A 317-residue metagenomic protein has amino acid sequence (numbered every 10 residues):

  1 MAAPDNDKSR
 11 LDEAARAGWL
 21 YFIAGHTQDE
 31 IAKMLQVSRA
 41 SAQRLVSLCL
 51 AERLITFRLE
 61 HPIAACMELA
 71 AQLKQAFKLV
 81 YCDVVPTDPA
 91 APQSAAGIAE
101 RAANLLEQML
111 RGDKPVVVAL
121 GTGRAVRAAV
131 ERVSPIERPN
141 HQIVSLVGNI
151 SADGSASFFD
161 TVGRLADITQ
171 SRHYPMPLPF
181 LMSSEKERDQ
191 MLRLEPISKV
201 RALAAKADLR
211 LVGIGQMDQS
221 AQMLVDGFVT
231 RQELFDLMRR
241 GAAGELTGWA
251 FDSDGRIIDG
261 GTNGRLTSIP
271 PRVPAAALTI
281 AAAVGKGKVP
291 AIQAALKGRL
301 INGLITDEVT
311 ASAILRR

Functional and structural regions predicted by a protein language model:
A2-G18, F22-Q36, S41-S47, R53-L59 (+1 more regions): Conserved phosphate- and dinucleotide-binding cores of soluble alpha/beta proteins, encompassing both enzyme active
D5-K8, L45-A119, E131-N140, N149-F158: HTH-adjacent hinge/linker in prokaryotic transcriptional regulators
A17, I98, A102-L106, A129 (+2 more regions): Generic hydrophobic alpha-helical segments
L35-Q36, V116-T122: A short, small-residue-rich loop immediately preceding and capping a beta-strand
C82, H141-I143, A277-A281: Hydrophobic beta-strand segments of well-ordered beta-sheets in folded domains
L120, I143-S145, P175, A281: Structural beta-sheet core signal
L120-A125, V284: Glycine-rich beta-strand-to-loop/alpha-helix junction loops that act as flexible
A125-I136, Q222-Q232: Short Gly/Thr/Asp-enriched flexible loops that form oxyanion-binding sites at enzyme active sites
